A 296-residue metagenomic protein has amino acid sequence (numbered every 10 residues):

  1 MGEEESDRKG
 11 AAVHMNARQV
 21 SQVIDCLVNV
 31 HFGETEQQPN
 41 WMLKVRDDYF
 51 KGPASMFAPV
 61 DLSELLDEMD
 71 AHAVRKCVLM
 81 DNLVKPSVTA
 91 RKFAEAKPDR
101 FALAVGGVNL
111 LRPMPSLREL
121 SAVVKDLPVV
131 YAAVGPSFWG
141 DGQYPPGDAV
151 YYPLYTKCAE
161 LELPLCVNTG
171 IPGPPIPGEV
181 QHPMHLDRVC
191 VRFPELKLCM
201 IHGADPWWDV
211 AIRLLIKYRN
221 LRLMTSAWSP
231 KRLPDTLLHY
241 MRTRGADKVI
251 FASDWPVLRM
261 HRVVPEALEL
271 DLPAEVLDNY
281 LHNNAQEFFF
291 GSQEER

Functional and structural regions predicted by a protein language model:
G2-C26, G33-A71, K76, G245-K248 (+1 more regions): Mid-to-C-terminal alpha-helical segments outside catalytic/metal-binding sites
R8-K9, R75-K76, V84-P172, V180: Active-site gating/metal-coordination segments in enzymes
V23-C26, L79-M80, V105-G106, L198-H202 (+2 more regions): Active-site neighborhood of phospho(di)ester-bond hydrolases with catalytic His/Asp-centered motifs
H31-G33, V84-P86, L111-P113, W139-D141 (+4 more regions): Active-site environment of divalent metal-dependent phosphoester hydrolases
D61-E64, P86-K92, P115-L120, P183-L186 (+2 more regions): Alpha-helical scaffolding within the catalytic cores of extracellular/periplasmic polymer-degrading hydrolases
M69, C77, A104, A132 (+6 more regions): Divalent metal-coordination and catalytic microenvironments
R100, V130-Y131, Y144-I250: Catalytic pocket-lining loop regions of alpha/beta-barrel enzymes, especially the amidohydrolase/enolase/GH5 lineages
L111-K157, H239-F251, W255-F289: Ligand-binding grooves and catalytic loops that recognize ribose/phosphate and carbohydrate rings, and esterified lipid
